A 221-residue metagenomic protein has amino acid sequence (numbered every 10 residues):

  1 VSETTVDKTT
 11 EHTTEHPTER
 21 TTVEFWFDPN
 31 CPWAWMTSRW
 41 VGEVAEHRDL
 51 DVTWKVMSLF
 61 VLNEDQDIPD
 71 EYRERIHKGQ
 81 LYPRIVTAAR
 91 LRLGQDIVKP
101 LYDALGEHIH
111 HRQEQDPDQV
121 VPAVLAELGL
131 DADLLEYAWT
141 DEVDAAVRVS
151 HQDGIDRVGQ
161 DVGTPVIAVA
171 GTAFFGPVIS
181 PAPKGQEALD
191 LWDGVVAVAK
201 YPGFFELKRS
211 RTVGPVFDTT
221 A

Functional and structural regions predicted by a protein language model:
S2-T5, Q152: Hydrophobic, well-ordered secondary-structure segments that either form specific early membrane-associated helices used
T4-E19: Compositionally biased, intrinsically disordered low-complexity segments enriched for polar/charged residues
W26, W35-P122, G194-V198, E206-R209 (+1 more regions): Structural alpha/beta surface segment adjacent to cysteine/selenocysteine redox centers across thiol/disulfide enzymes
P29: Cys/His-enriched microdomains
P32: Cys/His/Pro-rich metal-binding microdomains
W40, D118-A221: C-terminal cap of thioredoxin/glutaredoxin-like
